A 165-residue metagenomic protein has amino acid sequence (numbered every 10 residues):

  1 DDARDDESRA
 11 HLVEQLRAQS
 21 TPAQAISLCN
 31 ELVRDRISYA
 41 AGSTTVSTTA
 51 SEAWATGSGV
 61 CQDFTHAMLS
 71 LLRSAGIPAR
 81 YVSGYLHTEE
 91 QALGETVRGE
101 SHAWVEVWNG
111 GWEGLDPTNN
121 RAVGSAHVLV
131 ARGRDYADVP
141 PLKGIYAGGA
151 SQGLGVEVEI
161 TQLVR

Functional and structural regions predicted by a protein language model:
D1-G59, A67, A75, Y136 (+1 more regions): Secondary-structure boundary elements
E31, D63-Q152: Hydrophobic/aromatic-rich core segments of domains that either
